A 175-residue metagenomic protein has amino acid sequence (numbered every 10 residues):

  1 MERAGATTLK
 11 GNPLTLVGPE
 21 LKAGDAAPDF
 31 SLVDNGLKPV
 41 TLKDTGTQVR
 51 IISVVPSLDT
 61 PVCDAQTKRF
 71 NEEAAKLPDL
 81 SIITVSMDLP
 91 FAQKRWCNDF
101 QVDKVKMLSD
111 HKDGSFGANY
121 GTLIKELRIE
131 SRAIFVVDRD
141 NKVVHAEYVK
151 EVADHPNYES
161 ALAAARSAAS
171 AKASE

Functional and structural regions predicted by a protein language model:
M1-E175: Chalcogenol-based redox active-site neighborhoods
